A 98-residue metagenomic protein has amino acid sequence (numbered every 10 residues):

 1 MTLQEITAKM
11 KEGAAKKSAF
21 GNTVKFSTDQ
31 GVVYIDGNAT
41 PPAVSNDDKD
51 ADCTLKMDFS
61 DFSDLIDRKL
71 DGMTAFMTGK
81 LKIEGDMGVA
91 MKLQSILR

Functional and structural regions predicted by a protein language model:
M1-R98: Feature captures hydrophobic
